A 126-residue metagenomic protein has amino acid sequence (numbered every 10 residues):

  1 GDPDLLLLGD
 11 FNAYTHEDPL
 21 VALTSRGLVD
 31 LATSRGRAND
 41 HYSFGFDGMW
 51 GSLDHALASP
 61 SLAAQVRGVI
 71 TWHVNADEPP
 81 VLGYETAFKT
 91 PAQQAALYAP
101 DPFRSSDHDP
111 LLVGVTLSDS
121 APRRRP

Functional and structural regions predicted by a protein language model:
G1-L6, F11-R123: Metal-dependent phosphoester-hydrolase catalytic domains
